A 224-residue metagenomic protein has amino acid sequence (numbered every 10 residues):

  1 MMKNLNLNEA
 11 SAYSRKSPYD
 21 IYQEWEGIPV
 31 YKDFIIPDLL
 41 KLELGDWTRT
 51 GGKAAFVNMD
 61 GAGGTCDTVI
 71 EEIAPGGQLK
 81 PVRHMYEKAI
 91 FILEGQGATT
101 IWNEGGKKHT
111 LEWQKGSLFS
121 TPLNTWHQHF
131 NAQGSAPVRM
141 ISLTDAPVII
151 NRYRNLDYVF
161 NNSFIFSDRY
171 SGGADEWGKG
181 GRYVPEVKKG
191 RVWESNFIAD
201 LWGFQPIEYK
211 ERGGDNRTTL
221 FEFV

Functional and structural regions predicted by a protein language model:
M1-T65, Y158-V224: A short, N-terminal "cap"/entry segment at the start of jelly-roll beta-barrel domains of the cupin/DSBH fold
G61-G63, K80-R83: Short loop/turn motifs at secondary-structure junctions and domain boundaries
T68-E72, W102, F130-A132, T144: A structural feature that tracks compact, well-ordered secondary-structure segments with a strong bias toward
A74-P75, H84-E104, V224: Glycine- and acidic-residue-biased ligand/ion/polar-headgroup-sensing regions
Q78-K80, A98-T99, S117-F119, L123-A132: Histidine-centered metal-chelating micro-motifs
A89-F91, S120, S135-N155, N162: A short hydrophobic beta-strand segment most commonly corresponding to one strand of the jelly-roll/cupin
N103-P122: Short acidic-glycine-tyrosine-enriched beta hairpin
